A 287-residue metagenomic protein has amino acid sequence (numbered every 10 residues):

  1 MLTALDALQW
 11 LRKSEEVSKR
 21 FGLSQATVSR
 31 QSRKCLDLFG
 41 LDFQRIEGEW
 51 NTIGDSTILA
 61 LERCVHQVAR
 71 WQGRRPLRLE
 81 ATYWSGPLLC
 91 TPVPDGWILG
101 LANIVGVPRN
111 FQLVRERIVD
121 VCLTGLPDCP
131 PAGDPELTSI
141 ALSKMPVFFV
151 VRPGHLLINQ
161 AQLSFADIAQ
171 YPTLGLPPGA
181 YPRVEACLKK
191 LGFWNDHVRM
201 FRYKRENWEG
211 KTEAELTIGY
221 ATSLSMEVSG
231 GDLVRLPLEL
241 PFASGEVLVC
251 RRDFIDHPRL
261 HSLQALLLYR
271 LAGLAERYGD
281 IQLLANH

Functional and structural regions predicted by a protein language model:
M1-A102, Y269-H287: N-terminal hydrophobic or amphipathic helices and topogenic motifs
G73-Y83, Q162-V184: Short loop->beta-strand "edge-of-pocket" segments that line small-molecule binding or catalytic clefts across diverse
L88-C90, Q170-G192, G279: Secondary-structure junction motif
P108-F148: Short beta-strand-centered segments that line the small-molecule binding cleft or hinge of alpha/beta clamshell
G133-I140, M145, T212-I255: Beta-alpha-beta core module
L142, P146, V151-T173: Flexible hinge/capping segments at coil-to-helix
G179-A180, L188-V234: Hydrophobic hinge/microswitch elements
L238-L283: A late-sequence structural motif
